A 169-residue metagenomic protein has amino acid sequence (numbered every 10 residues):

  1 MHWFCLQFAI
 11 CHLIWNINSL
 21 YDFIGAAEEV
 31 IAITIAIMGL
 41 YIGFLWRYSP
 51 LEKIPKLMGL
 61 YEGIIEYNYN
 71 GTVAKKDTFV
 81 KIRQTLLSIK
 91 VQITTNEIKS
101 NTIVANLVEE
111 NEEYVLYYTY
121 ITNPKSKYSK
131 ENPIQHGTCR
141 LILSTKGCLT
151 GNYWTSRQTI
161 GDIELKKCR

Functional and structural regions predicted by a protein language model:
M1-K56, N68, C168-R169: Amphipathic/hydrophobic helical signal segments and adjacent flexible N-terminal regions that mediate secretion
I54-R169: Central antiparallel beta-sheet cores of small beta-barrel/beta-sandwich binding domains
